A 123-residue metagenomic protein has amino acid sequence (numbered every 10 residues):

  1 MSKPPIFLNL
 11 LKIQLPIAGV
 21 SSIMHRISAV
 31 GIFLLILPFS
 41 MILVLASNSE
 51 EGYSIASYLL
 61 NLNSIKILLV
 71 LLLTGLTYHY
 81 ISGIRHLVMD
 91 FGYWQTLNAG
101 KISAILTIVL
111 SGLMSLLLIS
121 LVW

Functional and structural regions predicted by a protein language model:
M1-W123: Membrane-embedded alpha-helical bundles that constitute the cytochrome b-like, heme-associated redox core of multi-pass
